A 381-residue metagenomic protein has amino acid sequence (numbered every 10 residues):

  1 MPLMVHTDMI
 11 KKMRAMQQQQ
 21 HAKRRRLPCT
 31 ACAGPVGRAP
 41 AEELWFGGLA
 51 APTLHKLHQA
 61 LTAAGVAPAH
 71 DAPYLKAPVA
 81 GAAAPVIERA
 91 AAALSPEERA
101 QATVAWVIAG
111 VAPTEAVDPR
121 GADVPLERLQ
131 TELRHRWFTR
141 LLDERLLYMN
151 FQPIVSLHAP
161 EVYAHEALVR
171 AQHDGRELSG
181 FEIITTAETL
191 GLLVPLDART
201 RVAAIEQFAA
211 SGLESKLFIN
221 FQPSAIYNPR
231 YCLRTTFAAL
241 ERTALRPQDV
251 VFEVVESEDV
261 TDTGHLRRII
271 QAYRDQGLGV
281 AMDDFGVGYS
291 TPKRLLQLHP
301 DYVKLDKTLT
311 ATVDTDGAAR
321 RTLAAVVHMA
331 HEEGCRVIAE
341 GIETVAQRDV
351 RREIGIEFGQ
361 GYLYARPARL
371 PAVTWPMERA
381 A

Functional and structural regions predicted by a protein language model:
P2-A116, D123-Q130, E161, V255-V260 (+2 more regions): EAL-family c-di-GMP phosphodiesterase catalytic domain
P78-A83, A112, V155-H158, A171-G175 (+1 more regions): Catalytic strand-loop-helix junctions within cyclic-nucleotide turnover domains
D123-T185, P367-A368: Active-site core of bacterial EAL-family cyclic-dinucleotide phosphodiesterase domains
L146-Y148, E166, K216-N220, D249-E253 (+4 more regions): Structural preference for beta-strand elements that scaffold enzyme active sites
P160, T200, A204, I219 (+5 more regions): Conserved, mostly hydrophobic/aromatic
V194-H265: Catalytic core of bacterial c-di-GMP phosphodiesterases, primarily the EAL and HD-GYP domains, capturing alpha-helical
D197, L266, A319, L323: Short, conserved glycine- and acidic-residue-centered signature motifs in active-site or ligand-binding loops
E241, R267-G279, A324-H331, R352: Surface-exposed amphipathic alpha-helices with a cationic face
